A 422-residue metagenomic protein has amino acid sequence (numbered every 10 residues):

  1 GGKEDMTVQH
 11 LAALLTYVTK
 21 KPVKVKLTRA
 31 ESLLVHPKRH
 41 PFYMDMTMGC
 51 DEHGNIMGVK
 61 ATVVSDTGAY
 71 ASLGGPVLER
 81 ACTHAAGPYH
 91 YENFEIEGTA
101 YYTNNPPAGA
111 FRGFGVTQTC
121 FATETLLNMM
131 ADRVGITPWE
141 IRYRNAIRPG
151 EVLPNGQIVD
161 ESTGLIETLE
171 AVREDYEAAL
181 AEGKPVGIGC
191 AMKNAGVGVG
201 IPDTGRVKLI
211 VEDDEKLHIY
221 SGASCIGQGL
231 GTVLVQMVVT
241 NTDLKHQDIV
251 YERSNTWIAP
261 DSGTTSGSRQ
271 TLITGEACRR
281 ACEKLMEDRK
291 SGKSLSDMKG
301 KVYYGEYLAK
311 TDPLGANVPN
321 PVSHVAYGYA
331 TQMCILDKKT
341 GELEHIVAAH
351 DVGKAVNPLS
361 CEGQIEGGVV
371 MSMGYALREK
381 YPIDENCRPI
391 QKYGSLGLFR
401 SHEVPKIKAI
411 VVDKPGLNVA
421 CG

Functional and structural regions predicted by a protein language model:
G1-E167, A179-G422: Cofactor-binding beta-sheet edge motifs in enzyme active sites
